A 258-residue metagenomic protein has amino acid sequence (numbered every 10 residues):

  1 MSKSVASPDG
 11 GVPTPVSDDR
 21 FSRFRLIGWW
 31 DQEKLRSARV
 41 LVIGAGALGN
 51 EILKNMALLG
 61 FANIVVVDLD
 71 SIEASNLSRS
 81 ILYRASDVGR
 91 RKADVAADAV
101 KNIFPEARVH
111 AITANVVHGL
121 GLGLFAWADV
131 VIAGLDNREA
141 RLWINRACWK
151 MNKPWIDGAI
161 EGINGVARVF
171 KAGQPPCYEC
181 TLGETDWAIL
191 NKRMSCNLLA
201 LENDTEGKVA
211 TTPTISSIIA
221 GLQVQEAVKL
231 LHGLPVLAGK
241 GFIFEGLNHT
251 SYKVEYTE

Functional and structural regions predicted by a protein language model:
M1-S17, K34-V40, L120-E258: Glycine-rich phosphate/adenylate-binding loop
P8, F61-F104: Glycine-rich phosphate-binding loop and adjoining beta1-alpha1-beta2 segment of Rossmann-like nucleotide-binding folds
D18-F24, G28-V40, L53-L59: Hydrophobic, well-ordered beta-alpha structural blocks that scaffold small-molecule cofactor pockets
R39, A62-I64, R108: Residues at the starts of beta-strands that form the adenosine-phosphate
V42-A45, V66: Hydrophobic Val/Ile/Leu positions in short beta-strands of Rossmann-like dinucleotide-binding domains
L48: Hydrophobic/small residue at the entry helix of a nucleotide-binding pocket
I52-L53, A96: Hydrophobic residues within alpha-helices that form the first helical element adjacent to the glycine-rich loop
G89-L142: A structured beta-alpha segment of the ubiquitous adenosine-cofactor-binding alpha/beta core
